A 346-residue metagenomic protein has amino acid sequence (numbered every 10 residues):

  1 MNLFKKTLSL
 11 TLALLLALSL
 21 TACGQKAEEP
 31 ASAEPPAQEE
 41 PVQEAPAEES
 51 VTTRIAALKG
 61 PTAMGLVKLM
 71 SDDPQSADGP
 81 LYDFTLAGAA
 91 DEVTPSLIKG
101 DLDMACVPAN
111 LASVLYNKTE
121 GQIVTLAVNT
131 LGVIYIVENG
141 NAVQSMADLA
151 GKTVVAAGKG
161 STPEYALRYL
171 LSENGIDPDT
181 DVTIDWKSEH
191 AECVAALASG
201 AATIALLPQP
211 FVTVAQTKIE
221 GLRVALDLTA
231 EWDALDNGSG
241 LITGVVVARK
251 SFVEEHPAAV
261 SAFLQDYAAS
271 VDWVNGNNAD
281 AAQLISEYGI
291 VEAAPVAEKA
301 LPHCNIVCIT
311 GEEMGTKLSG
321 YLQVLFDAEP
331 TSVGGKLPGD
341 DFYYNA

Functional and structural regions predicted by a protein language model:
M1-L10: Bacterial N-terminal signal peptides that target proteins for export
A22-A33: Bacterial lipoprotein signal-peptidase II cleavage site
E34-P36, E40-D177, I184-W186, T203-Q209 (+1 more regions): Short, glycine-/small- and polar/acidic-enriched structural segments that line small-molecule recognition paths
K68-M70, I134-S145, G240-A259, T310: A bilobed periplasmic-binding-protein/Venus flytrap-type ligand-binding module shared by bacterial periplasmic
N110-L111, T119, A191-L284: Pocket-lining segment of extracytoplasmic ligand-binding domains
V253-A328: Secondary-structure end/capping motifs
S319-A346: Conserved C-terminal helix/tail region of periplasmic/extracytoplasmic solute-binding proteins
